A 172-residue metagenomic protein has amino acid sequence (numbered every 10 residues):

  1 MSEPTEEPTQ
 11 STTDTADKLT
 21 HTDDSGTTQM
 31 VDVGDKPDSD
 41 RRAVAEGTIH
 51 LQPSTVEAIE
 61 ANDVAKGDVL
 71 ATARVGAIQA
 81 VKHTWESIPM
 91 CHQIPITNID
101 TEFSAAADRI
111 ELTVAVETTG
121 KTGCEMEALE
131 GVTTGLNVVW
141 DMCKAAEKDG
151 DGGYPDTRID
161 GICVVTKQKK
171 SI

Functional and structural regions predicted by a protein language model:
S2-A65, L70, V75-I78, K82-H92 (+1 more regions): C-terminal binding/interaction regions
